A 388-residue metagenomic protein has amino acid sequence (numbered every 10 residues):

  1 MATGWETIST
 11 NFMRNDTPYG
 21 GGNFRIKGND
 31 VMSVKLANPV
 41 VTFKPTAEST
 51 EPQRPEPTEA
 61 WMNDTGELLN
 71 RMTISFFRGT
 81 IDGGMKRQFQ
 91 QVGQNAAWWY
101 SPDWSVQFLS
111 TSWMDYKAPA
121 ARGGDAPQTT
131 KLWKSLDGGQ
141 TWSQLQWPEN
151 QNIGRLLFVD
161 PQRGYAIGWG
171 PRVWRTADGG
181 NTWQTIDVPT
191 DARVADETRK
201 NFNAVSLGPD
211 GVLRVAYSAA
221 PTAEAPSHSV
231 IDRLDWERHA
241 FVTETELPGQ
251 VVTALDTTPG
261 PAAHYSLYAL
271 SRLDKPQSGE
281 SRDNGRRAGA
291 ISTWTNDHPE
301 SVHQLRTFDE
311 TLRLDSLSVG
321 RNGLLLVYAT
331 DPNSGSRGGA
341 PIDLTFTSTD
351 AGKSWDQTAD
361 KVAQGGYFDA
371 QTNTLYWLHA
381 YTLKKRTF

Functional and structural regions predicted by a protein language model:
N11, F89-V92, Q146-E149, D196 (+3 more regions): Surface loop/turn motifs at the tips and blade-to-blade linkers of beta-strand repeat domains
P18-F24, G93-Y100, Q151-L157, E197-V205 (+3 more regions): Repeated scaffold domains used in trafficking and secretory/extracellular systems, primarily beta-propellers
D30-S33, A60, L68, W104-F108 (+5 more regions): Entry beta-strands of beta-propeller and related beta-repeat scaffolds
N38-V41, W113-A118, A220-E224, L273-S278 (+2 more regions): Short glycine/acidic-enriched loop and turn motifs that connect beta-strands
R71-M72, P119-Q128, T222-S227, Q277-R287 (+1 more regions): Short, solvent-exposed loop/turn segments at conserved positions within beta-propeller repeat blades
S75-F77, T130-W133, R172-R175, H228-D232 (+3 more regions): A short loop-to-beta-strand structural motif that recurs across blades of beta-propeller domains
G79-T80, S101, S135-L136, T176-A177 (+4 more regions): Conserved Ser/Thr-centered positions that define the repeating blades of beta-propeller domains
G365-F388: Blade-level signature of beta-propeller repeat domains, shared across WD40, Kelch, NHL, RCC1 and BNR/Asp-box propellers
